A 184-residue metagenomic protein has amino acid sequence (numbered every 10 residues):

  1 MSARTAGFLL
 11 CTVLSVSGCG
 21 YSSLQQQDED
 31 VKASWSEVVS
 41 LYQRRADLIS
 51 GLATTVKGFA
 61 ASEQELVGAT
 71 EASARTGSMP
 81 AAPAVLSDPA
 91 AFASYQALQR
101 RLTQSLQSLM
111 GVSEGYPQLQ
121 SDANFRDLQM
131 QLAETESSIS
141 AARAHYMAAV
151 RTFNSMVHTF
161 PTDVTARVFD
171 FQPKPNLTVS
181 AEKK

Functional and structural regions predicted by a protein language model:
M1-S17: Sec-dependent bacterial lipoprotein signal peptides
L14-K184: A helix-centric hydrophobic-segment signal that preferentially recognizes long, alpha-helical stretches used
